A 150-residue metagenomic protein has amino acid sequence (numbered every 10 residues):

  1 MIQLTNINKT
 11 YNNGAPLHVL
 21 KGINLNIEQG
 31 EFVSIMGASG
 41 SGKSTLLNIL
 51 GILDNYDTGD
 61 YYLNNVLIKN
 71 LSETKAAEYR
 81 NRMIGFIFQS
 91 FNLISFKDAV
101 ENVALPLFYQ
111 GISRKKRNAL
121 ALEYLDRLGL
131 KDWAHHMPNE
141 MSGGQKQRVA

Functional and structural regions predicted by a protein language model:
M1-A150: ABC family nucleotide-binding domain
